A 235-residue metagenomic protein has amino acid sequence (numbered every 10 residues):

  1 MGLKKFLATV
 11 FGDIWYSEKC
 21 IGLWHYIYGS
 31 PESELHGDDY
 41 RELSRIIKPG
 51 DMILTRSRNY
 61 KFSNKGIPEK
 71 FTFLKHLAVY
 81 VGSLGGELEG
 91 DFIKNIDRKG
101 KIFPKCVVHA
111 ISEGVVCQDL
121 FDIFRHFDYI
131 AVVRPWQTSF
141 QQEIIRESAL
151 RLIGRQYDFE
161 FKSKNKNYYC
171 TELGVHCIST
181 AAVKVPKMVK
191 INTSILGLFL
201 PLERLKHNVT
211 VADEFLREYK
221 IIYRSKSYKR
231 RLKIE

Functional and structural regions predicted by a protein language model:
M1-E235: Cysteine-nucleophile amide-bond enzymes
